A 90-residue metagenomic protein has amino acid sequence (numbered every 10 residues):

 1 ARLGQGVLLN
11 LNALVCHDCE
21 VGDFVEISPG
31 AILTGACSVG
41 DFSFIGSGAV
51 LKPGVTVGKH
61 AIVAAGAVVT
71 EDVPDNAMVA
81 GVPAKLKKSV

Functional and structural regions predicted by a protein language model:
A1-A80, A84-K87: Structural signal for interior beta-strand "rungs" in well-ordered beta-sheet cores of soluble enzyme domains
